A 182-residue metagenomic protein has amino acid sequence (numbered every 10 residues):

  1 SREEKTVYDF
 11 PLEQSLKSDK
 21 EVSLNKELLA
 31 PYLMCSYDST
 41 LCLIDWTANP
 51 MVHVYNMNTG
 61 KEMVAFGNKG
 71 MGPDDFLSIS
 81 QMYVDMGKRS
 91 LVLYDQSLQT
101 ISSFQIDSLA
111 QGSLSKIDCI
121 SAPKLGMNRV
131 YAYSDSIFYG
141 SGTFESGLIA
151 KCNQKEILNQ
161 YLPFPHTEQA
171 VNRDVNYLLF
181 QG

Functional and structural regions predicted by a protein language model:
E3-L28: A short helix->beta-strand "capping" segment at the edge of beta-propeller domains
L12-E13, K20, E62-G70, Q111-A122 (+1 more regions): Beta-propeller fold detector
K20-M51: Beta-strand-rich domains and repeat architectures in extracellular enzymes and scaffolds, especially beta-propellers
L28-L33, D75-Y83, P123-Y133, V171-Q181: Repeated scaffold domains used in trafficking and secretory/extracellular systems, primarily beta-propellers
S36-W46, V84-D85, R89-D95, R129-T143 (+2 more regions): Short beta-strand elements that form the blades of beta-propeller/WD-repeat-like and other beta-sheet-rich scaffold
N56-T59, Q105-L109, C152-K155: Short loop/turn segments that connect beta-strands within beta-propeller blades
K61-Q96, D118-A122: Blade-loop segments of beta-propeller domains
Q96-T100, F104-S141: Asp-box/WD-like beta-propeller blade repeats and closely related beta-sheet repeat scaffolds
